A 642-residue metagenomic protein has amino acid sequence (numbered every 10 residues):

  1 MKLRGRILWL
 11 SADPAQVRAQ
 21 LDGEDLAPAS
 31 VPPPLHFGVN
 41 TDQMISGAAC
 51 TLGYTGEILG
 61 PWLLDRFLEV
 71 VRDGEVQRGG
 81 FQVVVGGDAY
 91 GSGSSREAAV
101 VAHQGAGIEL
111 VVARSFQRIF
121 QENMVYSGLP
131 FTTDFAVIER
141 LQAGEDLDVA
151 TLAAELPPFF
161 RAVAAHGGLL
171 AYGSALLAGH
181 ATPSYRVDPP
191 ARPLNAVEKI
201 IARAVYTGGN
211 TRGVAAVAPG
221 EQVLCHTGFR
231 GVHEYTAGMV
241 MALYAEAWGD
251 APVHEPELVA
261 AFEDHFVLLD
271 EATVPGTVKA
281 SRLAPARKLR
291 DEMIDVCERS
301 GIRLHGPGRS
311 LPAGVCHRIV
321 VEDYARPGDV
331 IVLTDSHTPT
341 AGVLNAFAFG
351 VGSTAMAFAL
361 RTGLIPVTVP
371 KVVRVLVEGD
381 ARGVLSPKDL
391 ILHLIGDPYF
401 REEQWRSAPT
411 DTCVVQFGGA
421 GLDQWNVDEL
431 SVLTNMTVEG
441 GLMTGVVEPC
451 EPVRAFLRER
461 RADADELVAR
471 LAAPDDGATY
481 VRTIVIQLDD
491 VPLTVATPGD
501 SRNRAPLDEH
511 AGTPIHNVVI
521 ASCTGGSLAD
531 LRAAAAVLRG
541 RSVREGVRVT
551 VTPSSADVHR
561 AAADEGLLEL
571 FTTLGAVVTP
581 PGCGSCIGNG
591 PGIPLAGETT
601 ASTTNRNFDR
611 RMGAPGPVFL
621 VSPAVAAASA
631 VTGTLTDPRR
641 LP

Functional and structural regions predicted by a protein language model:
M1-P642: Fe-S-dependent hydro-lyases/dehydratases of central metabolism
